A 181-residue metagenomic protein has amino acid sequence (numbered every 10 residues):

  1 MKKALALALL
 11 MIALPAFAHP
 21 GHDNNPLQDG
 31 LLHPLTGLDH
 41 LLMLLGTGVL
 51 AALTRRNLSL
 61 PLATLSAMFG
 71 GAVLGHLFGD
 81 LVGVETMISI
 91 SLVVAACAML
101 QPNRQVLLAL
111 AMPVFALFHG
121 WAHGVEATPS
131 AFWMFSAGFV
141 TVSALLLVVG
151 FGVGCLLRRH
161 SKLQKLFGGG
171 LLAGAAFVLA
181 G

Functional and structural regions predicted by a protein language model:
K2-A8, L14-G181: Membrane metalloprotein/metal-transporter helix-bundle signature
